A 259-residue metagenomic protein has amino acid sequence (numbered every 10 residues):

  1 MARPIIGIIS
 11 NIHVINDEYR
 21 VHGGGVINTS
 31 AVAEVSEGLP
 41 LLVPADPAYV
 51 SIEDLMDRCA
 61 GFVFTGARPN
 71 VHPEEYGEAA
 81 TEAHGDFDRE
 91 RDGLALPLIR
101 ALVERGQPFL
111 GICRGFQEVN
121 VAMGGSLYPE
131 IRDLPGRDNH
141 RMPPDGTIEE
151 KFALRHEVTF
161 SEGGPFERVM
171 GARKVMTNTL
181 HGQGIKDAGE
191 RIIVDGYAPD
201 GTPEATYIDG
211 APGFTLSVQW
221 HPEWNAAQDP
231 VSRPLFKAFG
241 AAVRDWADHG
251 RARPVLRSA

Functional and structural regions predicted by a protein language model:
M1-L110, V121-Y128, R132-M170, M176 (+3 more regions): N-terminal beta1-alpha1 cap of cysteine-dependent amidohydrolase-like domains
G111, F116: Glycine-rich beta-to-alpha active-site loop
L216-Q219: Active-site-proximal beta-strand elements of phosphoester/diester hydrolases
